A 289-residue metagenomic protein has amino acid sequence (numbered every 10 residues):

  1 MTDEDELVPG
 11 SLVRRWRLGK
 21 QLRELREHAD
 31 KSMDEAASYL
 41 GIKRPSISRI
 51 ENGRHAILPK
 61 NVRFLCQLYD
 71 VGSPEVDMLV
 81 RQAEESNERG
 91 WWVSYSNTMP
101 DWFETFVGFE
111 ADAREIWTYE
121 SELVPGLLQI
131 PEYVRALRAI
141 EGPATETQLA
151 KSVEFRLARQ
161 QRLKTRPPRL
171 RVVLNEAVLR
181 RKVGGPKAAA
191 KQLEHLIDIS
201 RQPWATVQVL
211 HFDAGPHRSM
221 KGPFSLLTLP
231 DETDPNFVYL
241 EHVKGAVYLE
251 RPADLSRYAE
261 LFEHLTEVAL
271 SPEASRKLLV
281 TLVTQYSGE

Functional and structural regions predicted by a protein language model:
T2-K20, E24, H28, D34-S38 (+4 more regions): Interdomain hinge/linker segments and adjacent boundary elements that couple functional modules
D34, R44-S46: Key DNA-contact positions within bacterial/archaeal DNA-binding proteins
L40-I42: A short, basic/aromatic helix-end/turn motif that makes direct DNA contacts
R49: Class I SAM-dependent methyltransferase core
R166, V173, G185-E289: C-terminal regulatory/effector modules of DNA-binding transcriptional regulators
